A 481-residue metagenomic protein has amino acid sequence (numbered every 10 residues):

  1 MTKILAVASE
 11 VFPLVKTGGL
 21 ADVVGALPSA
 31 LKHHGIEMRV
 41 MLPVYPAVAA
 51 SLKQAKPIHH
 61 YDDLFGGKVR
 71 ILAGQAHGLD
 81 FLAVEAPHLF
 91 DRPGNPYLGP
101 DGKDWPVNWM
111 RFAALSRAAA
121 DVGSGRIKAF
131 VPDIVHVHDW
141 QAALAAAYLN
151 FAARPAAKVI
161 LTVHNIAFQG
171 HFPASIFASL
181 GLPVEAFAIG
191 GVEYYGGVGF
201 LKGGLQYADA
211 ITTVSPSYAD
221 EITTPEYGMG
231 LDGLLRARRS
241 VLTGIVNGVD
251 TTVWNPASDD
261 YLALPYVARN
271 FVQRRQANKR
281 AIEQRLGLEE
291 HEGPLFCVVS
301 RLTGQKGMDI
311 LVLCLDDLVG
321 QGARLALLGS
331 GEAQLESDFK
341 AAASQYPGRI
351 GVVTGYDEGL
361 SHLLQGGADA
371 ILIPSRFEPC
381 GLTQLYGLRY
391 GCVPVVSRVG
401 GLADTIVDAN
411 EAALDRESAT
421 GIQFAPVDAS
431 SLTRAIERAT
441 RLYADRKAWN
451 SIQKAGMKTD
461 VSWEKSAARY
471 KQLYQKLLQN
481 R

Functional and structural regions predicted by a protein language model:
M1-R481: Catalytic cores of nucleotide-sugar-dependent glycosyltransferases that transfer UDP/GDP/TDP-activated
